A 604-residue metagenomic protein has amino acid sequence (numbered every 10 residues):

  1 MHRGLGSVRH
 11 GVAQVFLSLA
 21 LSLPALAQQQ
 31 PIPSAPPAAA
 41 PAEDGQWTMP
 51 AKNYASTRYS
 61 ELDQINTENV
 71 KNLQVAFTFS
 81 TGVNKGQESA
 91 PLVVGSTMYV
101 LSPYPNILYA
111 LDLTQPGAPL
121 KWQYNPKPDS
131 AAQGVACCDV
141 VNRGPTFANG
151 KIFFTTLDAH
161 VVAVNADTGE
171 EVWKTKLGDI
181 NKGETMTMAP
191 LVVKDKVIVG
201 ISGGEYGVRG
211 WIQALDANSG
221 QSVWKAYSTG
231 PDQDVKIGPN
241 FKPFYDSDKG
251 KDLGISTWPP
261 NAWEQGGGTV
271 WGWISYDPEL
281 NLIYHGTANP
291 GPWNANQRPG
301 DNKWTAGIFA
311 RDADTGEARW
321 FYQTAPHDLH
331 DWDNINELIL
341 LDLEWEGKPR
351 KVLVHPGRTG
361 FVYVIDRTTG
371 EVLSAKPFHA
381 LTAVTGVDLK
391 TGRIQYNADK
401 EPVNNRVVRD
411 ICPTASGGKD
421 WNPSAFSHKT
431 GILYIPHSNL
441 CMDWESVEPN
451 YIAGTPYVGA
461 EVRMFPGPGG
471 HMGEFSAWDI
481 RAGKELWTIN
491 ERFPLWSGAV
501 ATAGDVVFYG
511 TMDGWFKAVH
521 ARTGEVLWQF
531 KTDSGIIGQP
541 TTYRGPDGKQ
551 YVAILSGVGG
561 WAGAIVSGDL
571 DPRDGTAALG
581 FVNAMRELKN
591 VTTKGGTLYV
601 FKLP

Functional and structural regions predicted by a protein language model:
G11-A25: Bacterial N-terminal signal peptides
Q28-D63, L588-T592: N-terminal pre-domain segments of enzymes
W47-A51, G86-I107, G134-V161, T185-Y206 (+8 more regions): Repeat-blade elements of multi-bladed beta-propeller folds
S60-G178, T502: N-terminal cofactor/phosphate-binding cores enriched in small/glycine residues, especially glycine-rich loops such as
F79-A90, Q123-T146, K174-A189, Y227-W273 (+10 more regions): Extracytoplasmic beta-rich repeat domains
G169, G210-Q221, D301-G316, D366-G370 (+3 more regions): Beta-propeller blade signature
T185-Q221, D328-K390, K400-C412, S416-W421 (+1 more regions): Repeat-solenoid scaffold signature
V199-W211, T257-P259, H285-N302, V408 (+2 more regions): Short, conserved, GDST-rich strand-edge loop motifs in beta-rich repeat architectures
